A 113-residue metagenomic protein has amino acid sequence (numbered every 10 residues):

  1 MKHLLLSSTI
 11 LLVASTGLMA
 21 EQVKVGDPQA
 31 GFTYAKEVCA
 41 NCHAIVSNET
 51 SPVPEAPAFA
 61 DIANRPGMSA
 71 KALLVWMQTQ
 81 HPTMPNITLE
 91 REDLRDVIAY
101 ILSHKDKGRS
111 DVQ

Functional and structural regions predicted by a protein language model:
L4-A14: Sec-dependent N-terminal signal peptides
L18-Y34: Electrostatic cytochrome c docking/interface patches
V23-D27, R65, L89: Extracytoplasmic/periplasmic, Sec-exported soluble proteins
G31, K36-I45, V97: The canonical Cys-X-X-Cys-His
F32, S47-L74: Gly/Gly-Pro-rich "capping" loops immediately C-terminal to redox-active cysteine motifs in periplasmic/lumenal
P54-A58, I62, L74-H104, R109-V112: Axial heme c-ligation environment in periplasmic c-type cytochrome domains
